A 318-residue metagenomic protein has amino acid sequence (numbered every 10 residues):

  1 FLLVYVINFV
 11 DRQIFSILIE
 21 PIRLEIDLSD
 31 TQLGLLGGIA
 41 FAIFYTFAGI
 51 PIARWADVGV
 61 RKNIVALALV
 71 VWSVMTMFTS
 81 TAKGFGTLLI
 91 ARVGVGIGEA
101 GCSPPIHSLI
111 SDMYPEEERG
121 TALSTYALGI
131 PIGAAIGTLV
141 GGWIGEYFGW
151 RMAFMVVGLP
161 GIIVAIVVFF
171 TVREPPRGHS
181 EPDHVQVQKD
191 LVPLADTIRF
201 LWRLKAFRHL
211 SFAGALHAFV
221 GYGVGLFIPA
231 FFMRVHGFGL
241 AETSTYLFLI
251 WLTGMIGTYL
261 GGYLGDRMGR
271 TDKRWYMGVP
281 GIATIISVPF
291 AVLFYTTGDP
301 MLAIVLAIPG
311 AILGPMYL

Functional and structural regions predicted by a protein language model:
F15-S16, L204-Y259, G314-L318: Extracytoplasmic gate region of multi-pass secondary transporters
L18-F47: Extracellular/periplasmic helix-loop-helix junction of adjacent transmembrane segments in MFS-like secondary
D27, V60, T81-T87, G98 (+3 more regions): Helix-breaking motifs and short loop linkers at transmembrane-helix boundaries and internal kinks in secondary membrane
F47-G86: Conserved MFS/SLC helix-loop-helix module at the cytosolic interface between two early adjacent transmembrane helices
A91-I132: Cytoplasmic helix-loop-helix junction between adjacent transmembrane helices in 12-TM secondary transporters
Y126-E174: Helix-loop-helix hairpin linking two adjacent transmembrane segments in secondary transporters
P176-S211, V235: Juxtamembrane intracellular "pre-TM" segments in multi-pass secondary transporters
K273-L318: C-terminal transmembrane helical hairpin of 12-TM major facilitator-type secondary transporters
